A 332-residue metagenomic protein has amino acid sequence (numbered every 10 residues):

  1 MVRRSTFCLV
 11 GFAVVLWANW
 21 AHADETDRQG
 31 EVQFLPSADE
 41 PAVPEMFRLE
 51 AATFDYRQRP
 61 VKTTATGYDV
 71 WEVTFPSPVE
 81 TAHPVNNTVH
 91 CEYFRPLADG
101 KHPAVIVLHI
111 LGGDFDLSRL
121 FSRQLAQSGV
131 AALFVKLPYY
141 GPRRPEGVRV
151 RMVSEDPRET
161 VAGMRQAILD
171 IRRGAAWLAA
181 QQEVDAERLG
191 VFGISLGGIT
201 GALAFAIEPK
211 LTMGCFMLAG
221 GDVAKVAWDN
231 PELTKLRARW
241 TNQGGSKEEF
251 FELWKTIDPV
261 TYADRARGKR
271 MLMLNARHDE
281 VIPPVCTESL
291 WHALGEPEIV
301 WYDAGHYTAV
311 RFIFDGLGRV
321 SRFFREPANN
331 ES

Functional and structural regions predicted by a protein language model:
M1, T6-V79, H83, S128: N-terminal targeting or regulatory segments adjacent to alpha/beta-hydrolase or S9 domains
H83-V89, R95-A104, A266: Proline/glycine-enriched tight loop/beta-turn segments at coil->beta junctions that connect or precede beta-strands
V107-I168, D229: Cap/lid segment of the alpha/beta-hydrolase catalytic domain
R151-I194: Gly/Ser-rich "nucleophile elbow"/oxyanion-hole loop immediately N-terminal to the catalytic nucleophile in hydrolases
A202-K247, W301, R311: Hydrolase active-site cap/lid region
A266-R267, L272-N275, D279: Short beta-strand/loop motif that positions the catalytic acidic residue of the alpha/beta-hydrolase fold
E280-C286: Conserved alpha/beta-hydrolase "acid-adjacent" motif
A304-L317: Catalytic histidine-centered segment of alpha/beta-hydrolase-like enzymes
